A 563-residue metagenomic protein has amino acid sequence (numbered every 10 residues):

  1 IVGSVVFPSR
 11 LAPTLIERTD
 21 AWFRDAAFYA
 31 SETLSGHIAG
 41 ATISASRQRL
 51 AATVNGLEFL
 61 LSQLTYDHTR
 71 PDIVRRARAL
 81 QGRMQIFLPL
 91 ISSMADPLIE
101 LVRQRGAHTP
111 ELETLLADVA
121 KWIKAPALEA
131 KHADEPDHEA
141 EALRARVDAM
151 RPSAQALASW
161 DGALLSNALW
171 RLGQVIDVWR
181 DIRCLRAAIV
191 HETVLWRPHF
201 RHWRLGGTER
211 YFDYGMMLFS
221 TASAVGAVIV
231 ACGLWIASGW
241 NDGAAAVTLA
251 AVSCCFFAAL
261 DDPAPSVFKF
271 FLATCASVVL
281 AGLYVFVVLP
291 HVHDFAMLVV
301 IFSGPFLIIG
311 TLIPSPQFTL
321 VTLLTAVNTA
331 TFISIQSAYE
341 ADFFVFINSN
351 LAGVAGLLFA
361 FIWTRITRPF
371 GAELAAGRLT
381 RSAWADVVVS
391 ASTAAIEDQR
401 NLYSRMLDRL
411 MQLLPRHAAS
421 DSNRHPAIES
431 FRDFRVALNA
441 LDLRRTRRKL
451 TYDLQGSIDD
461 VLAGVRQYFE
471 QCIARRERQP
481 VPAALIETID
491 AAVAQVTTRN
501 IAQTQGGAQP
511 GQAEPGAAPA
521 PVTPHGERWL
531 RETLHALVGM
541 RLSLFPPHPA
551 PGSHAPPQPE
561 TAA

Functional and structural regions predicted by a protein language model:
I1-Y66, I73, C184, A188-H191 (+4 more regions): A transmembrane helix-and-boundary motif of multi-pass membrane transporters/channels
T14, A45, H68, R75 (+5 more regions): Primarily heptad-repeat coiled-coil rod domains in cytosolic scaffolding/tethering proteins
T19-H37, L80-R201, V387, A440-A563: Soluble C-terminal extramembrane regulatory/interaction domains of multi-pass membrane proteins
L60-V74, L128-D134, R447-K449: Short, solvent-exposed, charged loop/turn and helix-capping segments that join or cap alpha-helices on peripheral
P71, R75, G106-P110, D294: Serine-centered coil/turn micro-motif
R368, A372, A394, D398-Y403 (+2 more regions): Extended, charge-rich low-complexity regions and/or helical-solenoid scaffolds
